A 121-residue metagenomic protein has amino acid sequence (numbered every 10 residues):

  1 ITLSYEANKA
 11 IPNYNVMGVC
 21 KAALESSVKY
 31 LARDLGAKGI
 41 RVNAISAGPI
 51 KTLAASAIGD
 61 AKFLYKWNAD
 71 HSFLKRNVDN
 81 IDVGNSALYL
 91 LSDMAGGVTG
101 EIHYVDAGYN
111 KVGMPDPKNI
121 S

Functional and structural regions predicted by a protein language model:
I1-A23, V28-A37, P49-I50: Catalytic loop of short-chain dehydrogenase/reductase
K21, D34, N43, D82 (+1 more regions): Acidic active-site catalytic centers that drive phospho-/nucleotidyl reactions and related ester hydrolyses
G36, R41, V98-G100: Short, small/polar-rich loop/turn modules that mediate ligand/substrate recognition or access, typified
A37, P49-S72, V112-S121: A glycine/serine/threonine-rich, flexible loop-to-helix segment that serves as the NAD(P) cofactor-binding "lid"
R41-K51, L91, Y104-D106: Conserved SDR Rossmann-fold cofactor-binding beta-strand/turn motif
R76-V105, N110-K111: C-terminal substrate-recognition "lid" of short-chain dehydrogenase/reductases
